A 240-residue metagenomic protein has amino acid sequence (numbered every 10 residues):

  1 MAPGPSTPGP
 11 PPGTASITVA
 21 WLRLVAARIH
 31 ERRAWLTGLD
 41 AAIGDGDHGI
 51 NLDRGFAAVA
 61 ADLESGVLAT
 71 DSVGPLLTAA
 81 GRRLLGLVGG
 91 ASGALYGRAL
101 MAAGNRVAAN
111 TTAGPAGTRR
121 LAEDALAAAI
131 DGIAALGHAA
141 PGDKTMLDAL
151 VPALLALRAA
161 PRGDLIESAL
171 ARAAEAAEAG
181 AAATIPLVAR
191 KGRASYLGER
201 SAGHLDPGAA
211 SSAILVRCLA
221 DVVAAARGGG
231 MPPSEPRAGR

Functional and structural regions predicted by a protein language model:
M1-R240: N-terminal loops that bind phosphate or other acidic moieties and the adjacent beta-alpha structural core
